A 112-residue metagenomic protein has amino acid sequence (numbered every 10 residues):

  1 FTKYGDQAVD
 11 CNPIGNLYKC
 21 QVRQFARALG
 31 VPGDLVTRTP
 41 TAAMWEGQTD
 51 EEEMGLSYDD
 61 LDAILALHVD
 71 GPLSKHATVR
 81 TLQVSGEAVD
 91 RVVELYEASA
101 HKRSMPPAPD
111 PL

Functional and structural regions predicted by a protein language model:
F1-L112: ATP/NTP-dependent adenylation/nucleotidyl-transfer catalytic domains that generate, transfer, or process NMP-activated
